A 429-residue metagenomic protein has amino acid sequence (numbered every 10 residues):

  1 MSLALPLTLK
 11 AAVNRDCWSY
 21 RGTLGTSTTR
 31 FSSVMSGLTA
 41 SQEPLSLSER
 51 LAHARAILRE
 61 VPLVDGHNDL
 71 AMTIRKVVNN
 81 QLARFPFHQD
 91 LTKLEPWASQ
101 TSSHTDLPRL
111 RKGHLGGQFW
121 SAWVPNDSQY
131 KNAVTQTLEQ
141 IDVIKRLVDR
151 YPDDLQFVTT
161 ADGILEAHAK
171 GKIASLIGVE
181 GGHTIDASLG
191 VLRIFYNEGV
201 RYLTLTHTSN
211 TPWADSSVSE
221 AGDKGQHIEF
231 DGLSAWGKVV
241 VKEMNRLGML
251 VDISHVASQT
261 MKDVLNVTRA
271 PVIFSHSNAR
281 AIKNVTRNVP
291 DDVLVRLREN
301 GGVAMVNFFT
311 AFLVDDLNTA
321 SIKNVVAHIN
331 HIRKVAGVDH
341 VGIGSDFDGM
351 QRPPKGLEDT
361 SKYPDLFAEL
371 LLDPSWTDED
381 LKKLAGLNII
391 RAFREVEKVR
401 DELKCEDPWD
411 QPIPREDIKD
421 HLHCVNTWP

Functional and structural regions predicted by a protein language model:
S2, P6-H227, N284-P429: N-terminal hydrophobic targeting/anchoring segments and the immediately downstream early-domain regions of hydrolases
T184, I194-R287: Divalent metal-binding pocket/active-site signature
